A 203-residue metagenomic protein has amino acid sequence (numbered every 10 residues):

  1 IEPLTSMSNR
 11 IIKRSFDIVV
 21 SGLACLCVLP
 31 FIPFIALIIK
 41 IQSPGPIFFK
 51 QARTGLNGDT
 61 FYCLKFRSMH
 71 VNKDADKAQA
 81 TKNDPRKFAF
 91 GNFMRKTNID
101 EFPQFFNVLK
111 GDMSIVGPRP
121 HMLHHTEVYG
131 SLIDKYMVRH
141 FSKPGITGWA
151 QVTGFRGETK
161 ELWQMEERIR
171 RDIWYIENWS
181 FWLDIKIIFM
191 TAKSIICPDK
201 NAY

Functional and structural regions predicted by a protein language model:
P3, I133-Y203: C-terminal terminal-structure detector
L4-K73, N107, F181-Y203: A hydrophobic, helix-centered structural microdomain
P30-F31, H121, M137, A150: Tryptophan-centric aromatic hotspots in well-structured domains and transmembrane helices
I35, A78, V116-P118, H124 (+2 more regions): Short, hydrophobic secondary-structure boundary micro-motifs
F49-A89, G148-R170: Short, glycine-rich, amphipathic interfacial segments at transmembrane boundaries or analogous
T81-K143, I187-I195: A short, structured surface patch at a secondary-structure boundary
